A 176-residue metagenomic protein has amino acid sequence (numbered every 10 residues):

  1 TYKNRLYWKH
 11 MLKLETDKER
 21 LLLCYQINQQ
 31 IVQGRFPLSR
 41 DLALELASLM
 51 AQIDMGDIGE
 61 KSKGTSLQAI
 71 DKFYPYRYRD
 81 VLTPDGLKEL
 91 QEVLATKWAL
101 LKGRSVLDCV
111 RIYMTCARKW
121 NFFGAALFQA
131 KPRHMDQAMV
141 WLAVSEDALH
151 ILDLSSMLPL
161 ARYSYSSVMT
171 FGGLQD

Functional and structural regions predicted by a protein language model:
T1, L22, R35: Gly/lys/ser-thr-rich phosphate-binding loops in alpha/beta enzymes that coordinate phosphoanhydride or phosphate groups
T1-L12, Q30: Cationic-aromatic interfacial patches
N4, C24, S105: Functionally constrained cores in energy, signaling, and assembly domains
K13-D17, P132: Conserved, non-catalytic sequence blocks in retroelement Pol enzymes and Pol-derived host proteins
E19-Q26: Elongated alpha-helical scaffolds
Q29-Q30, R35-D176: N-terminal recruitment modules of adaptor/scaffold proteins
